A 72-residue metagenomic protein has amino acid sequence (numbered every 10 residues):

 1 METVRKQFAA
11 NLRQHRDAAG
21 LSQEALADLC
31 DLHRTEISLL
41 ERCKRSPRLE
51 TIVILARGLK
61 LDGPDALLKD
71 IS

Functional and structural regions predicted by a protein language model:
M1-Q7: A detector for short, charged/polar N-terminal pre-domain segments
A10-L29, I54: Short basic helix-loop element that most often maps to the first helix and adjoining turn of HTH DNA-binding modules
L12, L26-A27, I37-L40, L67: Conserved hydrophobic/aromatic packing and binding residues within compact polymer-binding modules
D31-R45: Recognition helix of helix-turn-helix/homeodomain-like DNA-binding domains that insert into the DNA major groove
E50-A66: DNA major-groove recognition helix of helix-turn-helix/homeodomain DNA-binding modules
A66-S72: Short amphipathic recognition helices of helix-turn-helix/homeodomain-type DNA-binding modules
